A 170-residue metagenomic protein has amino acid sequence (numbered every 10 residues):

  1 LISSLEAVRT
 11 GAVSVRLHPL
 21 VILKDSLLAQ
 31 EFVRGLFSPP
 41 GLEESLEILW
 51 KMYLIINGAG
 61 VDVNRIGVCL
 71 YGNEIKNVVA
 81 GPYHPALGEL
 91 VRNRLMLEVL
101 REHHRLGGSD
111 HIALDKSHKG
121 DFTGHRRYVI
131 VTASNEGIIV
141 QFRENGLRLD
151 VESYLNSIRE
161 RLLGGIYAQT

Functional and structural regions predicted by a protein language model:
L1, A29-F32: Short, glycine/charged-enriched secondary-structure capping and boundary segments
L1-R9: Catalytic cores of alpha/beta
V8-G11, G108: Short loop/turn motifs at secondary-structure junctions
A12-D25: Non-cysteine beta-strand/loop elements that form the S-adenosyl-L-methionine
L27, R34-T170: Auxiliary Fe-S-binding modules of radical SAM enzymes
